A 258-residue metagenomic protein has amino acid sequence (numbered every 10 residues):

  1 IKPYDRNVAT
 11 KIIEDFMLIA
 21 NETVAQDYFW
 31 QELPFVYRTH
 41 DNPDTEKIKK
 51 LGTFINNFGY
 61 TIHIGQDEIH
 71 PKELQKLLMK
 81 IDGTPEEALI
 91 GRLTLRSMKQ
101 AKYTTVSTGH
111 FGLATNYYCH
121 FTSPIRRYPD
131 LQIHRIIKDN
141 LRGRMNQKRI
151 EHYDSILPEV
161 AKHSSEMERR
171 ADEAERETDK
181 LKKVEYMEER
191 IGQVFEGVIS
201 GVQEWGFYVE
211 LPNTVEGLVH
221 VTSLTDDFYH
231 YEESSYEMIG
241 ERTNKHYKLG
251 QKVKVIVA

Functional and structural regions predicted by a protein language model:
I1-L211, L218-H220, T225, Y229-E233: Append "with occasional cross-activation on large, charged helical scaffolds in nucleic-acid assemblies
E188-V194, F228-V255: Short nucleic-acid-contacting surface segments enriched for D/E, G, S/T with interspersed K/R
V202, V255-V257: A generic structural signal for residues embedded in beta-strands
